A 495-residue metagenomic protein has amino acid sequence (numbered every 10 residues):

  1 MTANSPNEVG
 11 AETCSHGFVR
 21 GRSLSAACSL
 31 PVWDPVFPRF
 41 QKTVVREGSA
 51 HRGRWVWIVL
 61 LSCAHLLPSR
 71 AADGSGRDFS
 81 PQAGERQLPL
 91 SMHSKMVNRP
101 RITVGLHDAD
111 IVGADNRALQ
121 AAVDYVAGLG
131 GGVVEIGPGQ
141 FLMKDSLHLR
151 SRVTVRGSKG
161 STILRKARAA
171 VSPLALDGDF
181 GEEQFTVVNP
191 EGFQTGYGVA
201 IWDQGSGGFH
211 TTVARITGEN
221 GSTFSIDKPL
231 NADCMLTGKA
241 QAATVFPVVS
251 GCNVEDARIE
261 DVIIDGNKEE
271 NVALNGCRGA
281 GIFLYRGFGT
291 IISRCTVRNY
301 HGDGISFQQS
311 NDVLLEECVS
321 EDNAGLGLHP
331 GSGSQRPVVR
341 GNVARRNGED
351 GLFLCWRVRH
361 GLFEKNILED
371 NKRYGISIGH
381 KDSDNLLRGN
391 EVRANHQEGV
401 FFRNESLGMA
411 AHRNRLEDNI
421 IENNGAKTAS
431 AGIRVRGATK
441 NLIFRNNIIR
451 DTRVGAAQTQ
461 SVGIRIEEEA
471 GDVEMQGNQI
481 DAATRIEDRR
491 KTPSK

Functional and structural regions predicted by a protein language model:
T2-N4, G10, C63, L67-D261 (+3 more regions): Extracellular "leader-to-stem" segments immediately downstream of a signal peptide or signal-anchor in secreted/lumenal
P6, G21-R22, V45: Short linear segments in intrinsically disordered or otherwise low-structure-confidence regions
E8, E12, W33, F40-K42 (+1 more regions): Charged/polar low-complexity intrinsically disordered segments
G17-V19: Short hydrophobic alpha-helical segments enriched in small aliphatic residues
W33, W55-W57: Tryptophan (W) side chains
G128, H148-T154, S250-R258, A273-I291 (+3 more regions): Right-handed parallel beta-helix/beta-solenoid
